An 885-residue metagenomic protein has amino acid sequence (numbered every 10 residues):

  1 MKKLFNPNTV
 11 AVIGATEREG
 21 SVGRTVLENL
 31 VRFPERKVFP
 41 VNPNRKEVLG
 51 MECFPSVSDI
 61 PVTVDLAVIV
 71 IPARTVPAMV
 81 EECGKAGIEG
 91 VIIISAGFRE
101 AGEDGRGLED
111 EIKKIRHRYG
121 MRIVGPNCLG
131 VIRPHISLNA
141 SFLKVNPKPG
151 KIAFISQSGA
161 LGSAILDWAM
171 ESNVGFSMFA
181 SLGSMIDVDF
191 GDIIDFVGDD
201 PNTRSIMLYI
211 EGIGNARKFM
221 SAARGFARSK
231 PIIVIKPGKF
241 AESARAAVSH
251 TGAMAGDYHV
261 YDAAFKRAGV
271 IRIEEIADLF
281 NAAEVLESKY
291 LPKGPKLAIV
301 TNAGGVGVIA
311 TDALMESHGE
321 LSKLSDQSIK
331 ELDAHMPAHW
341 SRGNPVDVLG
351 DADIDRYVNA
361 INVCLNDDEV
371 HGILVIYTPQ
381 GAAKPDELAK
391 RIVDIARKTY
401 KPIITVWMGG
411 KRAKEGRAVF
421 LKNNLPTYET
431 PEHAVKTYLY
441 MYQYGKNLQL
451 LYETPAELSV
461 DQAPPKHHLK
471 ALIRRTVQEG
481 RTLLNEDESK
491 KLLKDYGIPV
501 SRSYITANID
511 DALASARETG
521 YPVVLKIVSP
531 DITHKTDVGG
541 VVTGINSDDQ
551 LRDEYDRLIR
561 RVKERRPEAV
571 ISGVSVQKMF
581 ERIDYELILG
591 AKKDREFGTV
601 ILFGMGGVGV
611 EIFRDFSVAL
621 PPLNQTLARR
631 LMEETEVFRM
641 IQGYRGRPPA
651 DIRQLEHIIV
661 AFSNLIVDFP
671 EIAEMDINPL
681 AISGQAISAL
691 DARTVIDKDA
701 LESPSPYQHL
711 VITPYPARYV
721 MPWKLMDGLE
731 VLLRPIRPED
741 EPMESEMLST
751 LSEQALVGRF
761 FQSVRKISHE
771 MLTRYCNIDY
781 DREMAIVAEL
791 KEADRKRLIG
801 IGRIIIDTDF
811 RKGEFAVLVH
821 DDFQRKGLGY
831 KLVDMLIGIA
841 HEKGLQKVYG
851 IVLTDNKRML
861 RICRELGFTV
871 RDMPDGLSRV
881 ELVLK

Functional and structural regions predicted by a protein language model:
M1-D691: Catalytic-core regions of core metabolic enzymes, especially those transforming organic acids/acyl-group intermediates
A689-T694, S878-V880: Generic detector of short, aliphatic-rich beta-strand segments that form the cores of beta-sheets in diverse domain
K698-K885: Long, contiguous binding/interaction regions
